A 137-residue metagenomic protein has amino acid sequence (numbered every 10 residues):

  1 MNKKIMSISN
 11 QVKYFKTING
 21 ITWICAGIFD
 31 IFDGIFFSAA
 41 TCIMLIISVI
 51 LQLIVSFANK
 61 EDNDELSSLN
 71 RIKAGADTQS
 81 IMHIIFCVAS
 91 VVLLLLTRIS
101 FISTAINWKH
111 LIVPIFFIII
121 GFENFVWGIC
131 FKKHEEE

Functional and structural regions predicted by a protein language model:
M1-T41: N-terminal signal-anchor transmembrane alpha-helix
S38-V49, F116-F117: Hydrophobic core segments of alpha-helical transmembrane domains in multi-pass membrane proteins
I46-D62, C130: Membrane-water interface of transmembrane alpha-helices
S56-A74: Membrane-helix interface/capping segments
M82-L96: Hydrophobic alpha-helical transmembrane segments in multi-pass integral membrane proteins
T97-N107: Membrane-interface helix termini and inter-helical loops of multi-pass transporters
I112-E137: Alpha-helical transmembrane segments and their immediate juxtamembrane interface regions
